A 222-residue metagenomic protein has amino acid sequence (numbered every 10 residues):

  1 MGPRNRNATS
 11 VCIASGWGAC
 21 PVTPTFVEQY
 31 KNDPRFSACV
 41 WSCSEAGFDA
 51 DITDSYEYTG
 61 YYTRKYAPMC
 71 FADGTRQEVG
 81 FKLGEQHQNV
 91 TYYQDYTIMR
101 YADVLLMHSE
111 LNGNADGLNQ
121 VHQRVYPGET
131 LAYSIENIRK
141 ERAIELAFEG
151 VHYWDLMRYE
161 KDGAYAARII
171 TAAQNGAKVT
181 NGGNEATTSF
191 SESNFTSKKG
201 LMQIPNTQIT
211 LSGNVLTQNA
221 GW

Functional and structural regions predicted by a protein language model:
M1-T25: Polar, glycine-rich mid-to-C-terminal structural blocks that act as macromolecule-binding/assembly scaffolds
M1-T9, Q88, Y96, E129-W222: Long, intrinsically disordered, low-complexity segments
V11-I13, F71, M107, G113 (+1 more regions): Enrichment for repetitive, rod-forming helical segments
G16-W17, F26-D33, A115, G128: Generic detection of long, well-ordered alpha-helical segments
V22-R100: Flexible, polar/acidic helix-loop-strand segments at domain edges
F36-W41, D95-V121, I135-A147, M202: Extended, hydrophobic/aromatic-rich amphipathic alpha-helical segments that build helical scaffolds
